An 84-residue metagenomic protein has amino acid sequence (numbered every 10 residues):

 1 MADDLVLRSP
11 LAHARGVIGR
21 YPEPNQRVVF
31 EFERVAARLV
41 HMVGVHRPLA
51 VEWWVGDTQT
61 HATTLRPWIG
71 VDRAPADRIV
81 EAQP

Functional and structural regions predicted by a protein language model:
M1-P84: Compact, glycine-rich, soluble single-domain proteins
